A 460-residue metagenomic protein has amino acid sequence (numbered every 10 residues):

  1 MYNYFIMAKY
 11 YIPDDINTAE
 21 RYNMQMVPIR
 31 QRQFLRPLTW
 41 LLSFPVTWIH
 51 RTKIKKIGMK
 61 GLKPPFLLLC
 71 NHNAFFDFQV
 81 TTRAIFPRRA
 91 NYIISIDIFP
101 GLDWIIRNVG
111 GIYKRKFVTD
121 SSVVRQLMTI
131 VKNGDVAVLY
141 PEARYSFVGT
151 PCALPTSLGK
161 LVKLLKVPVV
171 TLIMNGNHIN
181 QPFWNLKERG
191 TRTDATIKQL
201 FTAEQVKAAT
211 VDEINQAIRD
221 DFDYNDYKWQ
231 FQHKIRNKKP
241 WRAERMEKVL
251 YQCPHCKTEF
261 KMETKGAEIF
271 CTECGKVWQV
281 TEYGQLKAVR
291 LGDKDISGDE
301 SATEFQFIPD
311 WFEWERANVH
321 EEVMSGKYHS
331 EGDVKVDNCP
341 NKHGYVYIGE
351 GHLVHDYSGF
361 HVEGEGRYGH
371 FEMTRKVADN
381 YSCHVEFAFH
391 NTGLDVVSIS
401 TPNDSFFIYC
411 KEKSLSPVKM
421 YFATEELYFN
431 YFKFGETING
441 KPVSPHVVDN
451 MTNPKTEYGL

Functional and structural regions predicted by a protein language model:
M1-K9: N-terminal amphipathic/basic-hydrophobic helices that include classical n-h-c signal peptides and signal-anchor
A8-N23, P28-H50: N-terminal membrane-anchoring alpha-helices
Q25, Q31, L35, V46-Q216 (+13 more regions): Soluble catalytic domains of membrane acyltransferases
D212-V249: A conserved mid-domain beta-alpha-beta active-site/ligand-binding segment of alpha/beta enzyme cores
W241-D293: Cys/His-rich short segments
K265, D356-S358, G393: Structural motif
V277-G369: Long, charge-rich boundary regions
D379-L460: Acidic, Ser/Thr- and proline-rich intrinsically disordered linker/docking segments of eukaryotic scaffolds
